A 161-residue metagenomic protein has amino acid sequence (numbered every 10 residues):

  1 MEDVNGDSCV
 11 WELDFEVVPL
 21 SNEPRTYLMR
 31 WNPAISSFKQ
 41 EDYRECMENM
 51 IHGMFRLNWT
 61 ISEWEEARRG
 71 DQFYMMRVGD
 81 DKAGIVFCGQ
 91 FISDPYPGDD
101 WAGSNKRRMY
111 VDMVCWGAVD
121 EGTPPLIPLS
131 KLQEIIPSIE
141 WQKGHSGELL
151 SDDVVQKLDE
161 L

Functional and structural regions predicted by a protein language model:
M1-V10, G84-V155: Aromatic- and Lys/Arg-enriched surface recognition patch
E2-R69, E134, L149-L161: Compositionally biased, charged N-terminal/linker segments
R77-K82: Short, charged beta-turn/beta-strand-edge "cap" motif at the junction between a beta-strand and an adjacent loop
